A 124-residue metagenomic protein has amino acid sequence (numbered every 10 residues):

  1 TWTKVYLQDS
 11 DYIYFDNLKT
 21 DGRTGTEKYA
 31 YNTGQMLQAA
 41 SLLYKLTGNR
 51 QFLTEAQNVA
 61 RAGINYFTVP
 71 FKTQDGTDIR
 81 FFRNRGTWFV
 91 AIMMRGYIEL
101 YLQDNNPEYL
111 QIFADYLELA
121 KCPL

Functional and structural regions predicted by a protein language model:
T1-L124: Glycan-recognition and catalytic cores of secretory/periplasmic carbohydrate-active enzymes
